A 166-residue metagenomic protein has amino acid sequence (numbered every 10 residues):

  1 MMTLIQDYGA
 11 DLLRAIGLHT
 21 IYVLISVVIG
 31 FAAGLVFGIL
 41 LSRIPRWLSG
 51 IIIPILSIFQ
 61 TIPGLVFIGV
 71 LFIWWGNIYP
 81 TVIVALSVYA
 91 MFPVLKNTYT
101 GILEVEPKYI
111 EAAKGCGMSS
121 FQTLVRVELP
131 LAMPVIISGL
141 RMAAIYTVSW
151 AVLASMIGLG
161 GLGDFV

Functional and structural regions predicted by a protein language model:
M1-A10, L41, P45, Q122-V125: Short, membrane-interfacial amphipathic segments enriched in basic
M1-I25: Periplasmic/extracellular loop-to-transmembrane helix junction in inner-membrane transport proteins
A15-Y22, L65-P93: Loop-to-helix entry region at the N-terminal start of transmembrane alpha-helices in multi-pass membrane transporters
T20, L24, V28-V36, L40 (+1 more regions): Generic alpha-helical transmembrane segments of integral inner-membrane proteins, especially permease/transport modules
L24, V88, F121-L153: Transmembrane alpha-helices
F37-V70, L86, K96-T100, E104 (+1 more regions): Cytoplasmic-entry segments and transmembrane alpha-helices of multi-pass inner-membrane transporters
I73, W150-V166: Glycine-rich helix-loop "coupling/hinge" segments at transmembrane-helix boundaries in multipass transporters
N97-I136: Short cytoplasmic-facing helical segments at TM-TM junctions of multi-pass membrane proteins
